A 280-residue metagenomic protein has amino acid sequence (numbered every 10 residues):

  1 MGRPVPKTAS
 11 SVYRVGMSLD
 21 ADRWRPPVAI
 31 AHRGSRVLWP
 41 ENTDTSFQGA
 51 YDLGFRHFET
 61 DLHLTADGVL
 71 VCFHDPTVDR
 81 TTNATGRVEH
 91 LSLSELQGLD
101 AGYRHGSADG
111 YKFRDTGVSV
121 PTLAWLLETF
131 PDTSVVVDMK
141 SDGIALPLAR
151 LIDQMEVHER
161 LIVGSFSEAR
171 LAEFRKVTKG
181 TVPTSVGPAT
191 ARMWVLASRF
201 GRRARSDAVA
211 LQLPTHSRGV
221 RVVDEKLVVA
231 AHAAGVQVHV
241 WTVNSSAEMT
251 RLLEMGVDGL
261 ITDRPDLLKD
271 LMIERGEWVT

Functional and structural regions predicted by a protein language model:
M1-T8: Extreme N-terminal basic, low-complexity initiation segments that serve as generic localization/processing leaders
V12-G16, F113-T116, G187, W194-T280: C-terminal active-site rim and adjoining tail of enzyme catalytic domains
Y13, L19-A21, P26-P27, H74-T181 (+1 more regions): Metal-dependent phosphodiesterase/phospholipase catalytic core, i.e., the His/Asp/Glu-rich active-site region
H32, D138, V163-G164, T242 (+1 more regions): Active-site-adjacent beta-strand anchor residues
R33-G34, E41-T43, S165, P188-T190 (+1 more regions): Glycine-rich beta-to-alpha transition loops that act as phosphate-gripper elements at the mouths of alpha/beta enzyme
G49-L64, S206: Catalytic domains of carbohydrate-active enzymes, especially glycoside hydrolases
G68, F73, L148, F174 (+2 more regions): Hydrophobic packing residues within well-ordered alpha-helices of enzyme cores
